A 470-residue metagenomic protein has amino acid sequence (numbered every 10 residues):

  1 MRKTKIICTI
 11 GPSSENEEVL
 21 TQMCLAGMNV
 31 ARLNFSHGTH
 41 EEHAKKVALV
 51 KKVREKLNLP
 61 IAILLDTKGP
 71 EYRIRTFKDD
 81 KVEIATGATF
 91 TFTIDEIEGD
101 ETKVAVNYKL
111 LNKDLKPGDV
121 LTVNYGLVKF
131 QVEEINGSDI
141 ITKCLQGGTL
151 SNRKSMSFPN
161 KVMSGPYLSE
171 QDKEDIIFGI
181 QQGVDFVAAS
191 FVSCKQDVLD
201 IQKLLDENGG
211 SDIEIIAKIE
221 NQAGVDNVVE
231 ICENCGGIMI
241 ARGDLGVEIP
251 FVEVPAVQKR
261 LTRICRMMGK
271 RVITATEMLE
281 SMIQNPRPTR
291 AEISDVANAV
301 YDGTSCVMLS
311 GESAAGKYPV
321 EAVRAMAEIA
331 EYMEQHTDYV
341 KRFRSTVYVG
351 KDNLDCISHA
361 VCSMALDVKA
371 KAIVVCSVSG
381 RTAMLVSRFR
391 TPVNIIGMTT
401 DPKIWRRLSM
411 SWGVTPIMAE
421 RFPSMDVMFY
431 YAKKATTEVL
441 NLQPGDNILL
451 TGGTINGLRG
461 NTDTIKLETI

Functional and structural regions predicted by a protein language model:
M1-I470: Non-catalytic helical/linker scaffolds that mediate oligomerization, partner binding, and domain coupling around large
